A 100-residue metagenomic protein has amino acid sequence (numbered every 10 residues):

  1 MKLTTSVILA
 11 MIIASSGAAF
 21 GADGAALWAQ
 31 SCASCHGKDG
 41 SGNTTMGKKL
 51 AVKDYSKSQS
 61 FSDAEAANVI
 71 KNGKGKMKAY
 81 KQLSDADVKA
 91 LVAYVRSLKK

Functional and structural regions predicted by a protein language model:
M1-A22, K100: N-terminal export/targeting leaders of redox proteins
K2, C32-K38, S56-F61: Short, functional N-terminal and low-complexity linear motifs
M11, C35-H36, D63, V88: Amphipathic alpha-helical interaction segments
I12-L27, N43, D63-E65: Electrostatic cytochrome c docking/interface patches
G17-F20, H36, V69, L91: Generic hydrophobic secondary-structure packing signal
A25-A51, G75-K78, S97-K100: Periplasmic/extracellular electron-transfer cofactor-ligation site, primarily the c-type cytochrome heme-c attachment
K49-K100: Extracytoplasmic electron-transfer domains, predominantly the class I c-type cytochrome c fold
